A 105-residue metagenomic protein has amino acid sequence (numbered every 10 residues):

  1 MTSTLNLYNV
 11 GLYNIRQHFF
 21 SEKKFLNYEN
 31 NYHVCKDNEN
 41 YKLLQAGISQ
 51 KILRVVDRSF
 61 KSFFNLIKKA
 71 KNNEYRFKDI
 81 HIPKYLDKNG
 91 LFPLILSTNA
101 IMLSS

Functional and structural regions predicted by a protein language model:
M1-S105: Nucleic-acid substrate recognition interfaces
